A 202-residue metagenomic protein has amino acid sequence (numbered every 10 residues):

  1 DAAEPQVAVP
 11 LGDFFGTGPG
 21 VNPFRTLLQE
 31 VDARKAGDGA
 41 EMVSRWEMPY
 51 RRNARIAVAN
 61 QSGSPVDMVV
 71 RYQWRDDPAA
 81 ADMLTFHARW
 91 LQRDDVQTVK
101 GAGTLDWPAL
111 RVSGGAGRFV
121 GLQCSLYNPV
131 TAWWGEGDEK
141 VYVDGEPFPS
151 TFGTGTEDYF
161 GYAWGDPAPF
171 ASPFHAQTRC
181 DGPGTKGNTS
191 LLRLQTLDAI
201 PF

Functional and structural regions predicted by a protein language model:
D1-F202: Beta-strand-centric surfaces of beta-sandwich/beta-rich domains
